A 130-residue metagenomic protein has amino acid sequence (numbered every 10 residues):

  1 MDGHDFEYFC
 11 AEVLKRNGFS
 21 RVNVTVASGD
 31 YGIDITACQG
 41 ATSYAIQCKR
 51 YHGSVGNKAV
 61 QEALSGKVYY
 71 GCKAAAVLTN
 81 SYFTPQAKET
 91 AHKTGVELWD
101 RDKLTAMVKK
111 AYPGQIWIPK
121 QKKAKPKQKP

Functional and structural regions predicted by a protein language model:
M1-P130: Mixed-charge (Asp/Glu-Lys/Arg
